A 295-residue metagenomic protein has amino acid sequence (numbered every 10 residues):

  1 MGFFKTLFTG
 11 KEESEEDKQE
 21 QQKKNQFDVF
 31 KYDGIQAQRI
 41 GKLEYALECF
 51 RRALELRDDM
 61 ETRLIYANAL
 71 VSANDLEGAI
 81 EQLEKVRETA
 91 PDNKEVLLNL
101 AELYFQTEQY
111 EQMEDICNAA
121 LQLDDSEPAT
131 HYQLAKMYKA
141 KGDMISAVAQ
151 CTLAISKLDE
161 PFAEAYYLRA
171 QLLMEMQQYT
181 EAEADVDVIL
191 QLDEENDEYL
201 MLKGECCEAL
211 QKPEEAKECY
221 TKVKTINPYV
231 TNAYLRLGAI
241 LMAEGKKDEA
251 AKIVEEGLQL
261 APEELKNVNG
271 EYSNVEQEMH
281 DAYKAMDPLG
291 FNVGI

Functional and structural regions predicted by a protein language model:
Q19-E61, I65-D75, E102, Q106 (+1 more regions): Alpha-helical segment of the N-proximal tetratricopeptide repeat
F27, M60-T62, K94-E95, P128-A129 (+4 more regions): Helix-start (N-cap) detector for alpha-helical repeat units in TPR-like alpha-solenoids, especially tetratricopeptide
Y32, I65-Y66, N99, Q133 (+4 more regions): Canonical tetratricopeptide repeat
R39-I40, S72-A73, Q106-T107, A140-K141 (+5 more regions): Register position in tetratricopeptide repeats
R51-E55, E84-E88, N118-Q122, T152-K157 (+3 more regions): Conserved structural position within tetratricopeptide repeats
R57-D58, P91, D125, D159-E160 (+3 more regions): Short coil turns that delineate tetratricopeptide repeat
